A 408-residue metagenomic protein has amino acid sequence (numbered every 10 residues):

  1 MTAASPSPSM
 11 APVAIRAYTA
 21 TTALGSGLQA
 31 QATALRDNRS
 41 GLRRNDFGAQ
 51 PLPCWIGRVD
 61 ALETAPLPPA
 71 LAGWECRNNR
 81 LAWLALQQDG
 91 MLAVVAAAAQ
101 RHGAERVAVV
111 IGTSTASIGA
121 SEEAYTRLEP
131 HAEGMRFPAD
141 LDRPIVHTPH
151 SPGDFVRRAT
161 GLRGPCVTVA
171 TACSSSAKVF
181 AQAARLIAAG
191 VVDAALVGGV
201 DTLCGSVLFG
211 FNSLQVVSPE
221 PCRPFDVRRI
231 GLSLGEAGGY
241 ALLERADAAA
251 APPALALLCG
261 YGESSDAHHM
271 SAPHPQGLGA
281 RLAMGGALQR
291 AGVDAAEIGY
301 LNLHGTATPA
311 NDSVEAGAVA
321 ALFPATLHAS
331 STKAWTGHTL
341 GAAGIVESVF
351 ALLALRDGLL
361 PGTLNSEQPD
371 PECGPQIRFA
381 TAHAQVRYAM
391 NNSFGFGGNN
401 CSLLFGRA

Functional and structural regions predicted by a protein language model:
S7, L24, Q29-I111, S117-A120 (+2 more regions): Conserved active-site "lid/cap" helical segment
P12-R16, T21, T33-I56, P221-A291 (+1 more regions): Condensing-enzyme catalytic core mediating Claisen C-C bond formation in acyl metabolism
A17, L35, V109, V156 (+10 more regions): Conserved small-residue
L52, G119-A120, T202-P224, E263-L282 (+3 more regions): Active-site-adjacent elements of ketosynthase-type condensing enzymes
P69-G90, D140-T148, C166-K178, R223-G239 (+3 more regions): Active-site pocket-shaping loop/turn-to-helix segments
A72-G73, E129-D142, R158-V169, S218-V227 (+3 more regions): Glycine/charged-rich beta-loop-alpha catalytic/anionic-binding loops adjacent to active sites
L92, P149-G153, R157-T160, P165-G198 (+4 more regions): Active-site-proximal alpha-helical scaffold in enzymes
T113-V167, N311-P324: Active-site-proximal gating segment of KS-fold condensing enzymes and close homologs
